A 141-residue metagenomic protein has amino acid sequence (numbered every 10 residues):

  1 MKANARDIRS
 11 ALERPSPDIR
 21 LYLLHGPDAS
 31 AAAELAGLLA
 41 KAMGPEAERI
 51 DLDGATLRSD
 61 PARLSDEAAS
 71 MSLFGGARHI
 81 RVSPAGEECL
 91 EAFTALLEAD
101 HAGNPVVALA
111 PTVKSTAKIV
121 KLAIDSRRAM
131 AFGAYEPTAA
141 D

Functional and structural regions predicted by a protein language model:
M1-D141: Conserved beta/loop motifs at nucleotide-recognition and modification sites
